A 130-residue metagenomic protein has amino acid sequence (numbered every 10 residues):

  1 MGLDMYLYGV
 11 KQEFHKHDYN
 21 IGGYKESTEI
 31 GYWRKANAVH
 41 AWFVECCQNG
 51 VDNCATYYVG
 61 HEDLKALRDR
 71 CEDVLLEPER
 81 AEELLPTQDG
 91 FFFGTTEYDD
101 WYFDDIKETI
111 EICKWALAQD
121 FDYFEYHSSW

Functional and structural regions predicted by a protein language model:
M1-W130: Acidic (Asp/Glu-rich) sequence patches and key acidic residues that form negatively charged surfaces used
